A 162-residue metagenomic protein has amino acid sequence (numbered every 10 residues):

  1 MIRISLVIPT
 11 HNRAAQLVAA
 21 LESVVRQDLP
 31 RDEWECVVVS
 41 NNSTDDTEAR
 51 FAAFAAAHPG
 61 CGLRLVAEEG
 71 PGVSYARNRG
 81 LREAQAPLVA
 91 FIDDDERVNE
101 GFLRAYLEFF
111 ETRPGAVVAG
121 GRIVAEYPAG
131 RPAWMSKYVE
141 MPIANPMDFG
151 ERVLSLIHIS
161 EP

Functional and structural regions predicted by a protein language model:
M1-R26: N-proximal low-complexity "stem/linker" segments adjacent to membrane-targeting elements
A15-V18, D45-A53, G101: Acidic helix N-cap motif at the loop->helix transition within catalytic regions of sugar-transfer enzymes
S23, S40-A49, E96: A conserved acidic beta->alpha catalytic loop
E33-N42, R64-E68, I92: Short beta-strand/loop segment that forms part of the nucleotide-sugar
E68-A84: Glycine-rich, basic loop-to-helix element that forms the pyrophosphate-binding segment of sugar-nucleotide handling
V89: Short aromatic/hydrophobic "clamp" motif used to bind/position activated sugar donors
G101-M135: Conserved donor NDP-sugar-binding/catalytic core segment of glycosyltransferases
S155-P162: Residue-level detector of conserved catalytic or cofactor/ligand-binding positions in enzyme active sites
